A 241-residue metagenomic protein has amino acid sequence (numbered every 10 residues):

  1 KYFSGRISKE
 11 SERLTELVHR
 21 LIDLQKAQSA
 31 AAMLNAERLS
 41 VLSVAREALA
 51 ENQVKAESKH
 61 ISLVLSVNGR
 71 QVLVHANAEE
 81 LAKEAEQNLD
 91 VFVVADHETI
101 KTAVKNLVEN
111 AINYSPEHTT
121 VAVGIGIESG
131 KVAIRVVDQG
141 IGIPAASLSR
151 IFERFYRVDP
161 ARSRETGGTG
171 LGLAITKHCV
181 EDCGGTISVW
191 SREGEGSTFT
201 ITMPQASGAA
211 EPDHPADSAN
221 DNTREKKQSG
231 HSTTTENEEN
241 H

Functional and structural regions predicted by a protein language model:
K9-L14: Short alpha-helical segment of the dimerization/phosphotransfer core of two-component systems
S29-L34, L73-A78, N88-A95: Conserved micro-motifs of the catalytic ATP-binding
N35-A50, V64-H75: A conserved beta-strand-to-alpha-helix junction within the catalytic ATP-binding
A111-I112: Short helix-loop "hinge" at the ATP-lid/N-box region of the Bergerat-fold HATPase_c
H118-G130: Short beta-strand/loop element within the Bergerat-fold HATPase_c
I143-R157: Short conserved segment of the HATPase_c
G184-G185: Conserved glycine-rich
